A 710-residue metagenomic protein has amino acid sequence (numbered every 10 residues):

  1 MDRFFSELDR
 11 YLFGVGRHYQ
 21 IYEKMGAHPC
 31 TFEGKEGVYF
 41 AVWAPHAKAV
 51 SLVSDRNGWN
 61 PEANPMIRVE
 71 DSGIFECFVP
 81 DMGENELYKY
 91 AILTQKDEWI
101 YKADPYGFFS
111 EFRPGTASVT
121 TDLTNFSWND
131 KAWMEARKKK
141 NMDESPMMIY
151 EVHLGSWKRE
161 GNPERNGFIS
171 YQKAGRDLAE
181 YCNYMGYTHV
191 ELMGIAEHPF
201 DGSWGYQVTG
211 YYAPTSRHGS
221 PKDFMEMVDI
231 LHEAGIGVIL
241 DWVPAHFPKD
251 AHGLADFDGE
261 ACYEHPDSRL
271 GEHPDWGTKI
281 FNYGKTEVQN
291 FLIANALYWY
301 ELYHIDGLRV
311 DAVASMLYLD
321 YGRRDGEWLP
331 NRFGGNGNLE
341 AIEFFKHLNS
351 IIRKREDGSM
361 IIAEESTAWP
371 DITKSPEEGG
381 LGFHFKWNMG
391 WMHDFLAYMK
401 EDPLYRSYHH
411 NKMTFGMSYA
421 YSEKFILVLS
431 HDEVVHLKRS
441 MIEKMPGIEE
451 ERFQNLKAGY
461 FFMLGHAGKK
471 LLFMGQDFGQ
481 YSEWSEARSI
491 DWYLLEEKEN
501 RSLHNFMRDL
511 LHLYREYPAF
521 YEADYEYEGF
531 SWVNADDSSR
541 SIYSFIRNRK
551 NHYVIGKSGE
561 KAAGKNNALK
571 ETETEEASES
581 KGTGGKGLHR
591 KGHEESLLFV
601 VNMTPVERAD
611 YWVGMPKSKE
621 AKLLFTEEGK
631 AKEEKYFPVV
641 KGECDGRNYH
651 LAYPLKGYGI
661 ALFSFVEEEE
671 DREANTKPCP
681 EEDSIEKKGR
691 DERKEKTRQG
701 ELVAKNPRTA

Functional and structural regions predicted by a protein language model:
M1-K35, I67-E151, S156-P163, K173 (+1 more regions): The feature marks proteins involved in alpha-glucan
E36-K48, N534-E560, K565, K570 (+2 more regions): Carbohydrate-binding surface patches
V42, Y90, V152, L192 (+6 more regions): Conserved, mostly hydrophobic/aromatic
R56-I74, T626-G646: Solvent-exposed beta-strand/loop surfaces of large extracellular or lumenal domains
E84-E86, P638-E673: C-terminal beta-strand-rich structural cap/linker in extracellular carbohydrate-active enzymes
K131-E144, H153-G337: Substrate-binding/active-site clefts of carbohydrate-active enzymes
H304-D306, R324-E486, L494, R515-Y521 (+5 more regions): Conserved alpha/beta catalytic core and glycan-binding cleft of carbohydrate-active enzymes
N551-H593, D671-P707: Intrinsically disordered, low-complexity terminal tails and inter-domain linkers enriched for S/T/G/P/D/E
